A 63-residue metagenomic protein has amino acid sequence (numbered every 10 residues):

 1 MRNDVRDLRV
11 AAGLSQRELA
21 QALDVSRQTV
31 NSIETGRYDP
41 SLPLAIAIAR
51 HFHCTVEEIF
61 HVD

Functional and structural regions predicted by a protein language model:
N3-A22: Short basic helix-loop element that most often maps to the first helix and adjoining turn of HTH DNA-binding modules
D7-V10, V30, P43, A47: A broad detector of short, well-ordered amphipathic alpha-helices that serve as recognition/interaction surfaces
R17, Q28, E57: Key DNA-contact positions within bacterial/archaeal DNA-binding proteins
V25-Y38: Recognition helix of helix-turn-helix/homeodomain-like DNA-binding domains that insert into the DNA major groove
P43-E58: DNA major-groove recognition helix of helix-turn-helix/homeodomain DNA-binding modules
F60-D63: Short amphipathic recognition helices of helix-turn-helix/homeodomain-type DNA-binding modules
